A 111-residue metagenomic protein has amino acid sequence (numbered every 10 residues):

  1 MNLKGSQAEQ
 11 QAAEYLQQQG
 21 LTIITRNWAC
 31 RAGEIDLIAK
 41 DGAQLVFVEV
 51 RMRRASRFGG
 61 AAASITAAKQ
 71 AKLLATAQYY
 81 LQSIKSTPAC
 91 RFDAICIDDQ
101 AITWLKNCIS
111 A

Functional and structural regions predicted by a protein language model:
M1-R26: Acidic-basic catalytic patches of nuclease active cores, encompassing PD-(D/E)XK and other metal-cofactor nuclease
E9, E34-D36, E49, K69 (+1 more regions): Acidic active-site catalytic centers that drive phospho-/nucleotidyl reactions and related ester hydrolyses
T22-L45, S110: Active-site metal-binding core of divalent-cation-utilizing nuclease and nuclease-like domains
N27, R51, D93-I95: Solvent-exposed beta-strand sheet faces enriched in polar/charged residues
A32, L45-F47, A89, I102: Structural motif
I35-S56, G60, L73: Conserved catalytic cores of phosphodiester-cleaving nucleases, focusing on short active-site segments
R57-S86: Mid-chain, well-packed structural core segment of small domains
S83-A111: Domain-level recognition of nuclease-like catalytic cores that cleave nucleotide substrates
